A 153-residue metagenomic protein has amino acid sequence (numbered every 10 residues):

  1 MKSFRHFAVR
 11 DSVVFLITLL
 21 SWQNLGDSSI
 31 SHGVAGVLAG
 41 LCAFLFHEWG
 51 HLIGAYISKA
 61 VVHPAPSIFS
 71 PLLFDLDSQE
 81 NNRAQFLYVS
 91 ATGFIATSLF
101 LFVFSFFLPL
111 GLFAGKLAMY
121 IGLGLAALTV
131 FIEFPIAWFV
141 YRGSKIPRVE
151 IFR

Functional and structural regions predicted by a protein language model:
M1-W22, F74-R153: Metalloprotease/metallohydrolase-associated module, dominated by Zn2+-dependent proteases
N24-F44: Short pre-active-site segment immediately N-terminal to the catalytic Zn-binding motif
L25-G26, S58-K59, L108-P109: Short helix-capping/hinge motifs at transmembrane helix termini and TM-loop junctions
S29, H47, M119: Sparse, context-dependent recognition of short Cys/His-centered cofactor- or disulfide-binding micro-motifs
S31-A35, L73, F113: Generic, low-specificity signal for short hydrophobic/alpha-helical stretches with a mild N-terminal bias, encompassing
L38-R83: Small-residue-rich helix-interface/hinge motifs
